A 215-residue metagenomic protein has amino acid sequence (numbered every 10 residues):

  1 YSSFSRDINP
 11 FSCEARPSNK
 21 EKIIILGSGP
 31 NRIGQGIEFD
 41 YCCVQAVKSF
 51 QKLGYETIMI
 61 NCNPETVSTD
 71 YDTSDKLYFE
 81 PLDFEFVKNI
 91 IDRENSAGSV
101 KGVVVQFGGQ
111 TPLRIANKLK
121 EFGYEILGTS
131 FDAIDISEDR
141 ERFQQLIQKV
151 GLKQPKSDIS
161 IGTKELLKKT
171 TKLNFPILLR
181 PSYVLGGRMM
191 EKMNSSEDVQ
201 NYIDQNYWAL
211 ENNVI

Functional and structural regions predicted by a protein language model:
Y1-I215: N-terminal beta-alpha lobe that positions the nucleotide/phosphoryl donor in ATP/NTP-coupled carboxylate activation
